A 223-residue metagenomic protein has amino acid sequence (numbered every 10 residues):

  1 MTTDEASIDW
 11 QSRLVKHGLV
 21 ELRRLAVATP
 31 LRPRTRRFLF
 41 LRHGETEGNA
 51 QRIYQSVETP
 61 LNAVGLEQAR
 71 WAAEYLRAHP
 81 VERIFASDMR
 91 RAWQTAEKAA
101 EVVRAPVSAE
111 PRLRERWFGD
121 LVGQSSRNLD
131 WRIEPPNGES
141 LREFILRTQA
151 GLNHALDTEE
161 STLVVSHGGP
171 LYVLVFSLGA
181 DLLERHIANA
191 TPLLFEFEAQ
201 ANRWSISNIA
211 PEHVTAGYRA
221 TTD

Functional and structural regions predicted by a protein language model:
T2-R37, S108-A109, R116-S126, F176-D223: Acidic, low-complexity terminal tails and accessory targeting/binding regions of phosphate-metabolizing enzymes
D4-A26, P30-V103, P136-E139: Active-site-proximal alpha-helix that buttresses catalytic centers in soluble enzyme cores
F38, E160-G168: Generic beta-sheet signal
T46, P170-L171: Short active-site segment of divalent metal-dependent hydrolases/proteases that encodes the spacing between
G48, T59-P60, A100-A150, S207 (+1 more regions): Phosphate-handling substructures
A78-P80, A155-E160: Glycine-rich phosphate-binding loop signature in dinucleotide/nucleotide-binding domains
A86-S87, L146, V165-S166: Short beta-strand scaffold positions
K98, V173-S177: Active-site signature of alpha/beta-hydrolase-fold catalytic machinery across serine- and Asp/Cys-nucleophile hydrolases
